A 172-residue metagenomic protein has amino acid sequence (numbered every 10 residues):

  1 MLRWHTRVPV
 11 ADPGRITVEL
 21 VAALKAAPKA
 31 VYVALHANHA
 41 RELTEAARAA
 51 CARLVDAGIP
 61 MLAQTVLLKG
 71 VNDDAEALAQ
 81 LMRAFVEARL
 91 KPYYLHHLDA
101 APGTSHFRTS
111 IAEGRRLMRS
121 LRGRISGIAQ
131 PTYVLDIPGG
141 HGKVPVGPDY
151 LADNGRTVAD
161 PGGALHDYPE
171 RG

Functional and structural regions predicted by a protein language model:
M1-I125: Conserved AdoMet/S-adenosylmethionine-binding subsite of the radical SAM
V86-G172: Auxiliary Fe-S-binding modules of radical SAM enzymes
